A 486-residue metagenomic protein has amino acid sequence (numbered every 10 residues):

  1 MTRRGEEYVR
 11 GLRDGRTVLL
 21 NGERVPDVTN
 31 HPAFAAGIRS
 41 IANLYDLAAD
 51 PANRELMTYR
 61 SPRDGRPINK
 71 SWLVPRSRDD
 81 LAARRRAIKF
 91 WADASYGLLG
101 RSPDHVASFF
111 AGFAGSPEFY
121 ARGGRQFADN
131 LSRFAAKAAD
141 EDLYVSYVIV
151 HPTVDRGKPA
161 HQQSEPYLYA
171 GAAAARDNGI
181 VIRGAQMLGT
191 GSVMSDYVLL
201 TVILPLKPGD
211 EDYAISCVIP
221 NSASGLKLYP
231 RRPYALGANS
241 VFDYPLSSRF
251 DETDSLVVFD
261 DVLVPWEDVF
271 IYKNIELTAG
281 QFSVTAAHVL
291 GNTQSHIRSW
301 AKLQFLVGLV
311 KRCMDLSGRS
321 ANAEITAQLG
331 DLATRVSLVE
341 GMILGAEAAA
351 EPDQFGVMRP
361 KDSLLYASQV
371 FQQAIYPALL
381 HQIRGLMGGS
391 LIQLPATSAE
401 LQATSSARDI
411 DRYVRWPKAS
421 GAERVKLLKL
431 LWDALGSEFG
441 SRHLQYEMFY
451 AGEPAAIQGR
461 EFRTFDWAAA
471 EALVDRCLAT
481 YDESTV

Functional and structural regions predicted by a protein language model:
M1-L47: N-terminal-proximal low-complexity accessory segments that begin disordered and transition into the first
A35, R39, A136-A139, A301-Q304 (+4 more regions): Generic structural signal for well-ordered, non-transmembrane alpha-helical segments in soluble/cytosolic regions
Y59-D196, I203-S216, S222, K227: Glycine-rich flavin
V150, D315, G341-A348, P377-R384 (+1 more regions): Charged/polar positions within long, soluble alpha-helices
P152-S295, T464-V486: FAD-binding core of flavoproteins
Q294-P352: Extended amphipathic alpha-helical segments enriched in small hydrophobics
T326-G330, M358-Y366: Short, charged, amphipathic alpha-helical segments
S363-V486: Alpha-helix capping/hinge segments and adjacent helical runs
